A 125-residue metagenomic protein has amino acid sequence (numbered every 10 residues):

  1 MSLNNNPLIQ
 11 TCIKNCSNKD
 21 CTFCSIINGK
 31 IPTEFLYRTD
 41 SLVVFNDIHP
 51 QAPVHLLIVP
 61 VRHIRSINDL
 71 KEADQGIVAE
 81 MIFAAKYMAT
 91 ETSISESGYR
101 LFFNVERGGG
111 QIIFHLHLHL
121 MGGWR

Functional and structural regions predicted by a protein language model:
M1-R125: HIT superfamily nucleotide-processing domains
